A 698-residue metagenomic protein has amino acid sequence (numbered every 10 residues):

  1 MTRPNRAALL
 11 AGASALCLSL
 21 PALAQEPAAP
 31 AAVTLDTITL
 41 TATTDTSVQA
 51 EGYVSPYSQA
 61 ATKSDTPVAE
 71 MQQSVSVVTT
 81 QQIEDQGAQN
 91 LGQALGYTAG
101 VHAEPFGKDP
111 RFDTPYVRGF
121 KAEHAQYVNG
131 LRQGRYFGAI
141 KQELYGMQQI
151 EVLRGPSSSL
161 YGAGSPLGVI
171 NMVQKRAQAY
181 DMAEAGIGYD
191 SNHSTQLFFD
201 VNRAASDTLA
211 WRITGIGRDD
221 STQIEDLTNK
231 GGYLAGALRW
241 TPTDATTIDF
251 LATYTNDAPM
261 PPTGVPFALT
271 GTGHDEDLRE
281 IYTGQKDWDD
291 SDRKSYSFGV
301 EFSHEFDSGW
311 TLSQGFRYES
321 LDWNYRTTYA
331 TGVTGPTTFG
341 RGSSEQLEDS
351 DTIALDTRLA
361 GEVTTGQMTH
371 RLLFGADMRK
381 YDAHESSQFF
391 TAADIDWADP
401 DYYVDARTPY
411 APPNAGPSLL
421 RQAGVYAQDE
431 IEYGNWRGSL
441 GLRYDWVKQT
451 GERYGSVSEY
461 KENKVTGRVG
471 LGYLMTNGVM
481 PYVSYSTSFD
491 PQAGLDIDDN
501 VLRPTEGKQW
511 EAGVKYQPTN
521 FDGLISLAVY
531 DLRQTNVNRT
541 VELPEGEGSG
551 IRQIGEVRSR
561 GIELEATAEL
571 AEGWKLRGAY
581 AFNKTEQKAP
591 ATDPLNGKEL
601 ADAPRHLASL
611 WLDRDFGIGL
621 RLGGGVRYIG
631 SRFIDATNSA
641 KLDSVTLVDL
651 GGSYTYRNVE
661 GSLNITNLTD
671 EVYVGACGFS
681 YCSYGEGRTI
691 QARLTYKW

Functional and structural regions predicted by a protein language model:
V54-V75, T80, G92, G96-R132 (+1 more regions): Extracytoplasmic beta-strand/coil segments of soluble accessory domains associated with Gram-negative outer-membrane
A103, T114, L131-R154, V173-Q174: Short acidic/polar hinge/loop motifs at secondary-structure boundaries that mediate gating or recognition
Y145-Q148, S159-G236, P242-T246, Y296 (+1 more regions): Outer-membrane beta-barrel translocator/receptor signature
R218-T222, A235-E305, S320-S350, A393-Q422 (+1 more regions): Acidic/polar loop-and-plug regions of large Gram-negative outer-membrane beta-barrel proteins
R239-T243, S350, T369-L373, D377-K380 (+4 more regions): Structural signature of Gram-negative outer-membrane beta-barrels, strongest in the C-terminal barrel of TonB-dependent
N256-H274, K380-E385, L471-Y516, F521-R552 (+3 more regions): Surface-exposed extracellular loop regions of Gram-negative outer-membrane beta-barrel proteins, predominantly
E301-R317, L321-T327, P481, E506-A589 (+1 more regions): Membrane-embedded beta-barrel scaffold of Gram-negative outer-membrane proteins
N435, D531, R552-T637, T669-V672 (+2 more regions): Gram-negative outer-membrane beta-barrel transporters
